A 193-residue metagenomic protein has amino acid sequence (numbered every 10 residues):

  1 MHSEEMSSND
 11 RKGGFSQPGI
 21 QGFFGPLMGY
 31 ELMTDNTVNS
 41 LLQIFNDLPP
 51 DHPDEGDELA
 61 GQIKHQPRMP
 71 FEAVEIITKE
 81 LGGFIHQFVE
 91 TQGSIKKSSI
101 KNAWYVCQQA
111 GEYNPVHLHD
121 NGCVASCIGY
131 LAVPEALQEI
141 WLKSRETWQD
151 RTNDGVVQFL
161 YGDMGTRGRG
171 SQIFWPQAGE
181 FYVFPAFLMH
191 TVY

Functional and structural regions predicted by a protein language model:
H2-I95, W104, G111-P115, N153: Non-heme Fe(II)/2-oxoglutarate
P26-M28, L32, Q177-F184: Short, exposed beta-strand "edge-strand" segments with a Pro/Gly-rich flavor and a Y/T-containing core
I100-N102: Hydrophobic residues on conserved beta-strands that form the core of alpha/beta folds
W104-V183, Y193: Catalytic core of non-heme Fe(II) oxygenases with the double-stranded beta-helix
L188-T191: Short, charged beta-turn/beta-strand-edge "cap" motif at the junction between a beta-strand and an adjacent loop
